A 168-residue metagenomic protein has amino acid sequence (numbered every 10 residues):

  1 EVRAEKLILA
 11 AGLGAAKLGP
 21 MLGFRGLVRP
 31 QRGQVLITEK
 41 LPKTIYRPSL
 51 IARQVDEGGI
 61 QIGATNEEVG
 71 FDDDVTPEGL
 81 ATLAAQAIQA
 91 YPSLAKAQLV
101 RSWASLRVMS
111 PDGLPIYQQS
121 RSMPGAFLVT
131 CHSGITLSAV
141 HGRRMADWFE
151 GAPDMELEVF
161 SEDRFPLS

Functional and structural regions predicted by a protein language model:
E1-K6, A10: Core beta-strand elements of the Rossmann-like FAD/NAD(P) dinucleotide-binding domain in flavoenzyme oxidoreductases
L9-R25: Flavin (primarily FAD) binding-site architecture
G12-G14, G79-Q86, T130-C131, I135-L137 (+1 more regions): Mid-domain beta-loop-alpha active-site segment that forms a flexible, acidic cofactor/metal-binding surface
L18-P20, R47, F71-D73, S138-A139: Short glycine-/acidic-enriched loop or helix-start segments at secondary-structure transitions that form or flank
Q31-V35, D112-L114: Short hydrophobic/aromatic beta-strand or adjacent loop that forms the aromatic wall/cage of a ligand/substrate-binding
L41-A126: Active-site lid/adjacent beta-loop-alpha segment flanking the redox-cofactor pocket in flavoenzymes
S93-S168: C-terminal catalytic lobe of FAD-dependent flavoproteins
